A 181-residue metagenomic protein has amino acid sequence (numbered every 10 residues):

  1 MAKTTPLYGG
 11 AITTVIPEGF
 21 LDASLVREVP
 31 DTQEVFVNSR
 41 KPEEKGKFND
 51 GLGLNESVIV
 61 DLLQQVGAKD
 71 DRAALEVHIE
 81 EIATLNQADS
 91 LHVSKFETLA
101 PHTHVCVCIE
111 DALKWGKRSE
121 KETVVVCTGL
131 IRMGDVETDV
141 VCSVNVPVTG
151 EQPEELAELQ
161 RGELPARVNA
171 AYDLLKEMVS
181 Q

Functional and structural regions predicted by a protein language model:
M1-V15, L164-N169: Short aromatic-glycine motifs in intrinsically disordered, low-complexity regions
G10-V26: Proline-anchored loop/turn motifs at beta-strand termini and strand-loop-strand connectors
P17, L63, I131-V136, S143-P147: Structured beta-strand/turn binding interfaces of compact recognition modules in eukaryotic regulators
L21, R27, K41-E43, Q65-G67 (+1 more regions): Conserved beta-strand elements of beta-rich interaction domains across eukaryotes, especially beta-propellers
V26-F36: Short acidic, Gly/Pro-enriched loop/turn segments at secondary-structure junctions
V37-I82: A short acidic-to-branched-hydrophobic micro-motif
R72-V136: Signature of long, low-cysteine stretches enriched in small and polar/charged residues
V141-Q181: Surface-exposed amphipathic alpha-helical segments
